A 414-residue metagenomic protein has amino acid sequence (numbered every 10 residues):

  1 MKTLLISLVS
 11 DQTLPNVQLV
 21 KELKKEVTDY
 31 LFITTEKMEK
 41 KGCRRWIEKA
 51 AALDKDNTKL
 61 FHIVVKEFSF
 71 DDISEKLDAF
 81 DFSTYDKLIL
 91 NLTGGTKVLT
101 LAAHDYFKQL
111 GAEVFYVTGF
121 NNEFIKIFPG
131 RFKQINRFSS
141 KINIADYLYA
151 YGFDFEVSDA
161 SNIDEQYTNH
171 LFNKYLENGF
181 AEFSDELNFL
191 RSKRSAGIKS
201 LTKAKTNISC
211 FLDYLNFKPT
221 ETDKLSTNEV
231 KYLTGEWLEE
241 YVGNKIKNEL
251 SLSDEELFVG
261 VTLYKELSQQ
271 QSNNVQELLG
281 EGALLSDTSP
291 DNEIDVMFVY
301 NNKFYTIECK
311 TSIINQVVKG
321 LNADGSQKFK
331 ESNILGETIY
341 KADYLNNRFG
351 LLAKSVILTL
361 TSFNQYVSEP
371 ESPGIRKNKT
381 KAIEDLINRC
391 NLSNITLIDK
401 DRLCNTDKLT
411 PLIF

Functional and structural regions predicted by a protein language model:
M1-W46: N-terminal beta-strand-loop-alpha-helix module at the start of alpha/beta ligand-binding or catalytic domains
K2-L4, D29, K87-I89, K303-I307: Structural motif
S7-D11, T34-K37, L92-G94, T311 (+1 more regions): Structural motif
L8-D11, K59-I73, K310, K400-R402: Short beta->alpha junction loops
N16-L19, K41-R45, V98-D105, K126 (+1 more regions): A short acidic (Asp/Glu
D29-T93, L99, A103-A112: A broadly used, surface-exposed interaction patch
L88-I89, K108-F128: Short, acidic/small-residue loops that bind anionic groups at enzyme active sites
L148-F414: Intrinsically disordered, low-complexity Ser/Thr/Pro/Gly-rich regulatory segments
